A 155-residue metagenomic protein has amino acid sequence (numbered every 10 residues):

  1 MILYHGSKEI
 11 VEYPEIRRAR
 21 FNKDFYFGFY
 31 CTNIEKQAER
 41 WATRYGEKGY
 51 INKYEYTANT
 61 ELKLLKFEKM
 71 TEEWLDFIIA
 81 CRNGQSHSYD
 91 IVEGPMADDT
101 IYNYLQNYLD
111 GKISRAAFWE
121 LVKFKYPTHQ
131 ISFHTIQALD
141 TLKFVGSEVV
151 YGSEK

Functional and structural regions predicted by a protein language model:
M1-F29, K36-Y45: Glycine-rich loop/turn
V11, K23-D24, R40, R44-K155: Conserved NAD+-utilizing ADP-ribose enzyme module
T32-E35, D99: Alpha-helix initiation and capping sites
